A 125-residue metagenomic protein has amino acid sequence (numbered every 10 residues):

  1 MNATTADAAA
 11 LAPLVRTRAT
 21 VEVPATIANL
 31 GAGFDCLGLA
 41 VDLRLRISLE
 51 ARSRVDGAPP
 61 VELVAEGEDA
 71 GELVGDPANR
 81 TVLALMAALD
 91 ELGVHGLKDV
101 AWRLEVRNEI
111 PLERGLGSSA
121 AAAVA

Functional and structural regions predicted by a protein language model:
N2-R114: ATP-binding N-lobe of GHMP and related small-molecule kinases
L43, L116-A125: DPxDG-like acidic metal-binding loop motif
